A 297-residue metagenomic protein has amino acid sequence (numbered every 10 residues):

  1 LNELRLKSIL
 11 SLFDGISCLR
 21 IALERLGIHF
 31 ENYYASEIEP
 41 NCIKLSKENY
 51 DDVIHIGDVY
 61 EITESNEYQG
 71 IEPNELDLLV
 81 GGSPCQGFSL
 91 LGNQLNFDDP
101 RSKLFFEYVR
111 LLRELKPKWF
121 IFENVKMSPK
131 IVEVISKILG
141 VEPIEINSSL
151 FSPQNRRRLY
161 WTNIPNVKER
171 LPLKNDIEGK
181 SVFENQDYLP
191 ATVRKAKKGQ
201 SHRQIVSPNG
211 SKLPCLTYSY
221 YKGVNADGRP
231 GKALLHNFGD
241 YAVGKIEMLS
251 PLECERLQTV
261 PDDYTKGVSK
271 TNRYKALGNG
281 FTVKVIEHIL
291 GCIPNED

Functional and structural regions predicted by a protein language model:
L1-D297: Conserved active-site and SAM-binding loop architecture of S-adenosyl-L-methionine-dependent nucleic-acid
